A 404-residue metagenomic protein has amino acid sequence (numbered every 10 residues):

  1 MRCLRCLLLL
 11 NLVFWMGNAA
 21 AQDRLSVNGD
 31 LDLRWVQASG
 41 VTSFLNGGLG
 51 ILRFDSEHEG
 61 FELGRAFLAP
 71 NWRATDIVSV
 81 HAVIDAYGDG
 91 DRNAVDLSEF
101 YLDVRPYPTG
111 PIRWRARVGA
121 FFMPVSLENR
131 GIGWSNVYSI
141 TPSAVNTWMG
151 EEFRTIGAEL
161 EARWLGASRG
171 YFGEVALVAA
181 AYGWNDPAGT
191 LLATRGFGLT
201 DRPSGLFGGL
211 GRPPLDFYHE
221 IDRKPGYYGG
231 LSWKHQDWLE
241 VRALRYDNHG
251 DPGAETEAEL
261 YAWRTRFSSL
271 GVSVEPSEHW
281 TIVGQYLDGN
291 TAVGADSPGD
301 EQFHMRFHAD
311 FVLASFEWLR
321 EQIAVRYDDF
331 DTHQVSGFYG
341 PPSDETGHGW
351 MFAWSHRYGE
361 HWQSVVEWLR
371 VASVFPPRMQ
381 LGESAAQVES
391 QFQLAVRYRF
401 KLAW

Functional and structural regions predicted by a protein language model:
M1-R5: Positively charged n-region of N-terminal signal peptides that target proteins for export
C6-W15: Bacterial N-terminal signal peptides
W15-A21: Sec/Tat signal peptide C-region and signal peptidase I cleavage site
D23-A38, E57-A193, S232-L239, V312-E317 (+2 more regions): Outer membrane beta-barrel
R24, A94, V104-A116, E151-L313 (+2 more regions): Signature for the C-terminal beta-barrel architecture of outer-membrane proteins
V36-G64, T194-F197, P214-F217, T256-E257: Surface-exposed strand-loop-strand hairpins of Gram-negative outer-membrane beta-barrel proteins
G40-T42, D55, F100-V104, W238-W404: Outer-membrane beta-barrel pore domains
G47, E62-L63, A120-P124, L210-P214 (+1 more regions): Short N-terminal helix-initiation segments at or just after the protein's N-terminus
